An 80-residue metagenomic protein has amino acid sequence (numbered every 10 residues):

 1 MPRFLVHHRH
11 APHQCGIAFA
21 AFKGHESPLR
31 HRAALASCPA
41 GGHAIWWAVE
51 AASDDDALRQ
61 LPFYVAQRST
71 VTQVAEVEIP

Functional and structural regions predicted by a protein language model:
M1-P80: Conserved, structured core segments of small domains
